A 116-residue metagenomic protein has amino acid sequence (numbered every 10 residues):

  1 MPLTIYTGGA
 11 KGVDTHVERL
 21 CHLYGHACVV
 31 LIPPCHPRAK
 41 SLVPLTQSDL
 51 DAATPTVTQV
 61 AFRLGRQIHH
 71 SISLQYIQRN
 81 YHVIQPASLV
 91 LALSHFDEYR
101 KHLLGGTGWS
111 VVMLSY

Functional and structural regions predicted by a protein language model:
M1-Y116: Acidic/glycine-enriched connector segments
